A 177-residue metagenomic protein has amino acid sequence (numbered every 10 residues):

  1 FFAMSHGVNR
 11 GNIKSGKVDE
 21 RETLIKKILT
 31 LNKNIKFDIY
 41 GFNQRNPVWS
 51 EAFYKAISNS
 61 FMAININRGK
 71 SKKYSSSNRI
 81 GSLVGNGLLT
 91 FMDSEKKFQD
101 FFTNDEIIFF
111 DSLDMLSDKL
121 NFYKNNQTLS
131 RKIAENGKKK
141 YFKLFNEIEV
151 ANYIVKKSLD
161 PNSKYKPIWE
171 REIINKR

Functional and structural regions predicted by a protein language model:
F1-N104, P161: Nucleotide-sugar donor-binding catalytic core of glycosyltransferases
M4-N9, S75, F101, F109-F110 (+3 more regions): Generic detector of bulky aromatic hydrophobic side chains
E20-E22, E51, E95, E106 (+3 more regions): Glutamate identity and glutamate-enriched acidic tracts
L24, M115, L129: Short phosphate-engaging motifs
A52, M115-D118: Short acidic active-site motifs
I107-L113, Y123-Q127: Conserved acidic donor-binding segment of nucleotide-sugar-dependent glycosyltransferases
D118-R177: C-terminal amphipathic helix plus adjacent low-complexity, charged tail appended to glycosyltransferase catalytic
